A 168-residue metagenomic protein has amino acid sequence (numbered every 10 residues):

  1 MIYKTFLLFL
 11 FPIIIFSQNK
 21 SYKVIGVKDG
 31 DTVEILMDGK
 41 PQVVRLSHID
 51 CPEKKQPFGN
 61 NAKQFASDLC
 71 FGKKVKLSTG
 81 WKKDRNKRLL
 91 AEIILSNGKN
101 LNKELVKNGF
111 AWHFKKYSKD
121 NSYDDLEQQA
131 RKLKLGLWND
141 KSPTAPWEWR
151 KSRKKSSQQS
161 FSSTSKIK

Functional and structural regions predicted by a protein language model:
I2-F6, I13-K168: Small beta-barrel nucleic-acid-binding modules, primarily SNase/OB-fold domains and secondarily Tudor-like barrels
